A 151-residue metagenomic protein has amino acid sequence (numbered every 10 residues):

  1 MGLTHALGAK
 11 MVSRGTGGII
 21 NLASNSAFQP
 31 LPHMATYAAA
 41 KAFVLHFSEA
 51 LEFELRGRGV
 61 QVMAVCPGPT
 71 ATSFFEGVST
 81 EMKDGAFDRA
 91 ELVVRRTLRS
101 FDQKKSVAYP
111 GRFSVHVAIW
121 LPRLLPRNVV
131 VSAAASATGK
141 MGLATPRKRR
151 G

Functional and structural regions predicted by a protein language model:
T4, A40: Active-site helix of classical SDR
A6-G15: A short helix-coil junction within the Rossmann-fold of NAD(P)-dependent oxidoreductases
K10-M11, Q29, A50-Q61: Active-site-adjacent segment of SDR/Rossmann-fold oxidoreductases
I20, V62-V65, F75: Hydrophobic structural elements of the Rossmann-like NAD(P)H-binding subdomain that define the short-chain
S24: Residue(s) in the substrate-gating loop at a strand-loop-helix junction that position the organic substrate next
L31-A35: Active-site loop immediately N-terminal to the catalytic Tyr-X3-Lys motif of short-chain dehydrogenase/reductase
A64, E81-I119: C-terminal helical subdomain
P67-G77, E81: Short, flexible catalytic-loop segment of classical short-chain dehydrogenase/reductase
